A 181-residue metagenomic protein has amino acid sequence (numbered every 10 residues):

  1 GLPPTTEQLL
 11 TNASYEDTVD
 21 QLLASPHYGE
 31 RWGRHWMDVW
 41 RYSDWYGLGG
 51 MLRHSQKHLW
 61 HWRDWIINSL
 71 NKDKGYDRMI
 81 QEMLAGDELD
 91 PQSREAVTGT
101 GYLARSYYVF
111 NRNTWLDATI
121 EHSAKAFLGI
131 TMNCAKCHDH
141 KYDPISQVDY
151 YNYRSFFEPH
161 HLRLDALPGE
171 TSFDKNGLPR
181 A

Functional and structural regions predicted by a protein language model:
L2-A181: Short, structured secondary-structure elements that scaffold catalytic or ligand/cofactor-binding regions
